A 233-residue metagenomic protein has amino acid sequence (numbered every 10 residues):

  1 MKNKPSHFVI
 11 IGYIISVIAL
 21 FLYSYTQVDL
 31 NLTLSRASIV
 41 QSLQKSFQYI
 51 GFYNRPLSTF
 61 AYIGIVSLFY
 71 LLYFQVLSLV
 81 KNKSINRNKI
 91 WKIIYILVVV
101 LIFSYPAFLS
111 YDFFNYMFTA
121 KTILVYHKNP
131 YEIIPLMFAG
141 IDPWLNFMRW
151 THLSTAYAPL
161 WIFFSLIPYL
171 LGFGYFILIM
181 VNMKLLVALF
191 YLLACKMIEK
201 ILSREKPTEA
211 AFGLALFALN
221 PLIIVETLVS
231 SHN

Functional and structural regions predicted by a protein language model:
M1-A19, Q41-I102: Start-transfer (signal-anchor) and selected internal transmembrane alpha helices of multi-pass inner/ER membrane
K2-V9, S35-V40, N129-F138, M183: Hydrophobic alpha-helical transmembrane segments
Y13, S67-L79, L178-E205, I224: Transmembrane-helix motifs of polytopic, lipid-linked glycan transferases
I15-L34: Alpha-helical transmembrane segments of multi-pass membrane proteins
L30-L43, N115-T119: Extracytoplasmic catalytic-loop and juxtamembrane helix elements of membrane-embedded, polyprenol/dolichol-linked
I85-K92, I198-I224: Transmembrane-helix signature of polytopic, membrane-embedded enzymes that assemble or transfer cell-envelope glycans
N86-K184: Intramembrane catalytic core of multi-pass membrane enzymes that act on lipidic substrates
F103, G172, F176-M180, K184-V187 (+1 more regions): Aromatic- and kink-enriched transmembrane "portal" helix at the membrane-lumen/periplasm boundary that abuts
